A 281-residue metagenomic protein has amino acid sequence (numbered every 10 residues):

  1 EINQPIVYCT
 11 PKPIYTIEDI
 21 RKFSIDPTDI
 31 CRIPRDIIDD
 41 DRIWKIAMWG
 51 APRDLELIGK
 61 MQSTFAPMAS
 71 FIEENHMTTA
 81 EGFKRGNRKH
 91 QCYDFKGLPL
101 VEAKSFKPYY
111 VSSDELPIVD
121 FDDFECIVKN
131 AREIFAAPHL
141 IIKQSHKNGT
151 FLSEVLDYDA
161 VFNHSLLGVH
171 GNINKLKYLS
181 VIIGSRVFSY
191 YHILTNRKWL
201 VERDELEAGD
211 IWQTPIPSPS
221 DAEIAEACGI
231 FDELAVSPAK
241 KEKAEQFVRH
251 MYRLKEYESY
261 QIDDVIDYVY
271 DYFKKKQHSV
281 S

Functional and structural regions predicted by a protein language model:
E1-Q4: Conserved beta strand-loop-helix elements of the APE1-like EEP
V7-Y8: Active-site loops and adjacent core secondary-structure elements that bind or stabilize anionic groups
P13: N-terminal glycine-rich flavin-associated loop
F23-K84, K96-G97, V101-K104, S218-S281: Non-catalytic DNA-recognition/assembly elements of restriction-modification systems
R53-A225: Polybasic, glycine- and aromatic-enriched phosphate-binding surface used to engage nucleic acids
